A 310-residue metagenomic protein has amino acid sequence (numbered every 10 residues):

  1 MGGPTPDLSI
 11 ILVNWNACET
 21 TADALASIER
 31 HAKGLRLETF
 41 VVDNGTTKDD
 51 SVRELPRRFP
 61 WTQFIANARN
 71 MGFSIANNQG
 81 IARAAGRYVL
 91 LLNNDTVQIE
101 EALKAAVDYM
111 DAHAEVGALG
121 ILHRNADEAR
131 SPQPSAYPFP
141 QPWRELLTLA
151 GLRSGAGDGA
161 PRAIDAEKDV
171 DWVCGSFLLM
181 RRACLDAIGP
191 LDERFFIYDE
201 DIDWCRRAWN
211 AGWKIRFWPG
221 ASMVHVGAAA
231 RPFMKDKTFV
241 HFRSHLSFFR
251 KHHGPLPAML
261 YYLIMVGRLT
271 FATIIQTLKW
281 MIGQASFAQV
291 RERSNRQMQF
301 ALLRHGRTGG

Functional and structural regions predicted by a protein language model:
M1-R30: N-proximal low-complexity "stem/linker" segments adjacent to membrane-targeting elements
L25-R69, Q79: Acidic donor-binding segment of Leloir-type glycosyltransferases
A66-A84, A105: Glycine-rich, basic loop-to-helix element that forms the pyrophosphate-binding segment of sugar-nucleotide handling
V89: Short aromatic/hydrophobic "clamp" motif used to bind/position activated sugar donors
I99-P134: Conserved donor NDP-sugar-binding/catalytic core segment of glycosyltransferases
R144-A150, S154-A183, A187, I202: A recurrent flexible, glycine/aromatic-enriched loop bordering the glycosyltransferase active site that acts as
D171-P190, R194-S222: A short, conserved alpha-helix in the catalytic core of glycosyltransferases
D236-S244, L256-G310: Non-catalytic, C-terminal membrane-associated alpha-helical segments of glycosyltransferases
